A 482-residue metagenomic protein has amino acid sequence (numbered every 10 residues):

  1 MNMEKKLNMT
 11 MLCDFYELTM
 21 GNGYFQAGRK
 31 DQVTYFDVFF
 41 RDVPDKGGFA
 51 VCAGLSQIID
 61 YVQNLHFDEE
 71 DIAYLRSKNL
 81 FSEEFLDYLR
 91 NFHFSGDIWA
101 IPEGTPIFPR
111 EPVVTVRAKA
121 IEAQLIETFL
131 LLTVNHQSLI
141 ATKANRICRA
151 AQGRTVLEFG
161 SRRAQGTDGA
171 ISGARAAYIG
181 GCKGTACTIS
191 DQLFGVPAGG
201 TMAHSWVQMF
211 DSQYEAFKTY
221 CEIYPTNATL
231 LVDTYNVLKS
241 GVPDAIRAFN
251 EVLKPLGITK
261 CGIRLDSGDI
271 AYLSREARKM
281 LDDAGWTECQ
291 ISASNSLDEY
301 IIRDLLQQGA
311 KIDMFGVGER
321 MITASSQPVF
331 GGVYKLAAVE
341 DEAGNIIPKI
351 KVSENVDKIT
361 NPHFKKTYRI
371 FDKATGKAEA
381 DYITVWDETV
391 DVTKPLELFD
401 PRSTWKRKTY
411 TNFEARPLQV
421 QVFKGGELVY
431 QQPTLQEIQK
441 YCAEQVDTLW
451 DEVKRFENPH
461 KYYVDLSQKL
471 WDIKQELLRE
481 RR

Functional and structural regions predicted by a protein language model:
N2-Q32, F36, R41, D45-G47 (+2 more regions): Gly/Ser/Thr/Ala-enriched C-terminal appendages of enzymes
N2-Y35, D42-P44, L80-F81, L86-S95 (+8 more regions): Buried, small/hydrophobic-residue-enriched core segments of structured protein domains
Y35-R76: Low-complexity, highly charged intrinsically disordered N-terminal segments that act as targeting/localization
G54-Q57, L139, T434-I438: Short amphipathic alpha-helical segments
A73-Y74, T142-R146, G160, K454-K461: Short coil/turn segments at secondary-structure boundaries
G199, I263, I291, D313-F315: Hydrophobic residues within beta-strands of alpha/beta enzymes
H204, S294, G318: Residue-level "edge-of-site" marker
